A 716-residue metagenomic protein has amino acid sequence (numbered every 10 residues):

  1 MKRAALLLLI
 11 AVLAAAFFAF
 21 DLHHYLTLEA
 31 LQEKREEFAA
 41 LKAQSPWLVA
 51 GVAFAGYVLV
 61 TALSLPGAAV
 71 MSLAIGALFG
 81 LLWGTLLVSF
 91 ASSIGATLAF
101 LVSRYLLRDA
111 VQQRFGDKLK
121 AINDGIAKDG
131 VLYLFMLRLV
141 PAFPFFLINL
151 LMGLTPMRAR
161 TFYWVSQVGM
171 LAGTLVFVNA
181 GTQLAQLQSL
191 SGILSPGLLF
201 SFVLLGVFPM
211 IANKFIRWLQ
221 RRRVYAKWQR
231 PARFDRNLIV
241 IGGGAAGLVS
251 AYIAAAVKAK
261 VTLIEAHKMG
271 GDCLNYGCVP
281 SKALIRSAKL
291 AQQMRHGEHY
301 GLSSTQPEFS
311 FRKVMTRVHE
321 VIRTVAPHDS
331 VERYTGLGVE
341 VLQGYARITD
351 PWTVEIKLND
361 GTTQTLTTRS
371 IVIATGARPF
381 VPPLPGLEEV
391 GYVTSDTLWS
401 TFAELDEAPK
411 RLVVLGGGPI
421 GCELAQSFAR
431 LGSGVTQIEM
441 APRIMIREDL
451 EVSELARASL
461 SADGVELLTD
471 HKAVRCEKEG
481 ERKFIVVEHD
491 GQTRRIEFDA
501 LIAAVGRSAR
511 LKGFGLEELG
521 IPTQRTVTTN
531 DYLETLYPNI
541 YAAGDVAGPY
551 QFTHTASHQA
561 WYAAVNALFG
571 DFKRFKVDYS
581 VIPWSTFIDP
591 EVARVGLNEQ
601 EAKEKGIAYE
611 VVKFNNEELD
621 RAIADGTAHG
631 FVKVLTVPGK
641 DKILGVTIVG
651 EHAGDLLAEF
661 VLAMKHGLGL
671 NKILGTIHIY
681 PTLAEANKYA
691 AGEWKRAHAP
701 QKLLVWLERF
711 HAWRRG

Functional and structural regions predicted by a protein language model:
A16-F54, S89, S93-N149, L154-T161 (+2 more regions): Membrane-interfacial helix-loop-helix
Q229-A246, A408-G418: Beta1/beta-strand and adjacent pyrophosphate-binding region of the FAD-binding site in flavoprotein oxidoreductases
R236-L263, G421-R430: N-terminal Rossmann-like FAD-binding beta1-loop-alpha1 element of flavoenzymes
I241-G243, A255-H267, V279, A283-S287 (+4 more regions): Flexible, glycine-rich terminal cap/loop adjacent to redox cofactors in electron-transfer oxidoreductases
I253-A259, I264-A408, A441-M445, E451-V452 (+4 more regions): Glycine-rich flavin
C278, T375-G434, I438, D463-E466 (+1 more regions): Glycine-rich dinucleotide-binding loop and its adjacent helix/turn
S304-T305, R323, E340-Q343, R347-G361 (+6 more regions): A Rossmann-like FAD-binding core segment of flavoenzymes
E388-D406, R495-K573, E659-V661: FAD-site-proximal beta/loop scaffold in flavoenzymes
